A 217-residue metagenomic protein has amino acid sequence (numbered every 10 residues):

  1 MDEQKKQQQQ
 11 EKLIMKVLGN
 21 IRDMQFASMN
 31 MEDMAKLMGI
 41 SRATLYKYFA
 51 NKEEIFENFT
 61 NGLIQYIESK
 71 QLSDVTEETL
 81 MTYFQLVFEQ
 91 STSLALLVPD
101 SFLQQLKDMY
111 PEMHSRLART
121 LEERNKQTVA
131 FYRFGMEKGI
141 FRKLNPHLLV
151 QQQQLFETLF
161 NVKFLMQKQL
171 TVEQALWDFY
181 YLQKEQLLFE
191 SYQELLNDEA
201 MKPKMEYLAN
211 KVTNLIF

Functional and structural regions predicted by a protein language model:
M1-M24, S28-L37, E54-E57: Basic, helix-initiating cap at the start of DNA-binding domains
D23-F26, K47, F141: Helix-turn-helix/winged-helix DNA-binding modules
D33, T60-E68: Short, basic, alpha-helical segments at the C-terminal edge of helix-turn-helix-like DNA-binding modules
G39-F49: Short hydrophobic/aromatic patch on the recognition helix
N58, S69-S101, V150-Q153: Hydrophobic alpha-helical connector segments
L96-L148: Short secondary-structure transition hinges
R133, L170-F217: C-terminal peripheral helix-coil segments that are non-catalytic and often amphipathic
H147-Q183: Active-site/pore-lining binding-face segments in mid-to-C-terminal subdomains
